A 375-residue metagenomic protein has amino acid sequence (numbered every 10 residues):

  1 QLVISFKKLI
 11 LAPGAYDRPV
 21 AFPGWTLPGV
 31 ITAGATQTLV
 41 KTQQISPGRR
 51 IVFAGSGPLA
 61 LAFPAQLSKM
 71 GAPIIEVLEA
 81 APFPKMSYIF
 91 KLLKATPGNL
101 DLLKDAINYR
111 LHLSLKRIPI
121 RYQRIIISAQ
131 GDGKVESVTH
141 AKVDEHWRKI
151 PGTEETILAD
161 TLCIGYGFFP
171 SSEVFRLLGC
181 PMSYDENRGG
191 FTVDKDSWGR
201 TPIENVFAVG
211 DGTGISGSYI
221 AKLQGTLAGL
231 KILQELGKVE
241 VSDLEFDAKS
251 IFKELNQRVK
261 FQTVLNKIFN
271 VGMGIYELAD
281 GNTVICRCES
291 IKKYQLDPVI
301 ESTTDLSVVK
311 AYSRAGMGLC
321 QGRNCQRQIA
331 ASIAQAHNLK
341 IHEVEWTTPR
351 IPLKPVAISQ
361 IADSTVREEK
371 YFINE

Functional and structural regions predicted by a protein language model:
Q1-L319, R323-E375: Residues forming the flavin
